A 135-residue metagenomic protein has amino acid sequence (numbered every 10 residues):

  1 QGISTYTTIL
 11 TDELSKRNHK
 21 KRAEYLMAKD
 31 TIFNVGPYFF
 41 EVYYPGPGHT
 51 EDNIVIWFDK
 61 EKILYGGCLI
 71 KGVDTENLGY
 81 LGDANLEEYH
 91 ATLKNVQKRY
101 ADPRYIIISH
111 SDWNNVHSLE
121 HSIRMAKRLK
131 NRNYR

Functional and structural regions predicted by a protein language model:
Q1: Acidic/His-rich segments in extracytoplasmic proteins that coordinate ligands and/or metal ions
S4-G46, T50, D59-K60, Y100: Metallo-beta-lactamase
F33, T92-K94, N133-Y134: Binuclear metal-dependent phosphoesterase catalytic core
P47, E51-H121: Metallo-beta-lactamase
H117-R135: Binuclear metal-ion centers of metallo-dependent hydrolases, dominated by the metallo-beta-lactamase
